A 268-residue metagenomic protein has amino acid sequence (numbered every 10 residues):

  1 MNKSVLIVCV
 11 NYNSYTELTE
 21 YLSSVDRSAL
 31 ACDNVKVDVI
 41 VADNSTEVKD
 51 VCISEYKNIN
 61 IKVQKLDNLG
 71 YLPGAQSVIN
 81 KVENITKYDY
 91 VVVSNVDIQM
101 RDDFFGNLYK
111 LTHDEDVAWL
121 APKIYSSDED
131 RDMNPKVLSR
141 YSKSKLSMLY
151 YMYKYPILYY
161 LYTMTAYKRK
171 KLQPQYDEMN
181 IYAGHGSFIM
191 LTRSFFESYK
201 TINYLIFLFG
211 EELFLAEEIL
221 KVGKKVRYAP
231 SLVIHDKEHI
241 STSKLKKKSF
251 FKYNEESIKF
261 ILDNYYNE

Functional and structural regions predicted by a protein language model:
S14-L30: Short, well-formed alpha-helical segments that are part of the catalytic scaffolds of diverse glycosyltransferases
V41-V51: A conserved acidic beta->alpha catalytic loop
L66-E83: Glycine-rich, basic loop-to-helix element that forms the pyrophosphate-binding segment of sugar-nucleotide handling
K87-Q99: Short beta-strand-to-loop acidic/aromatic patch adjacent to the donor-nucleotide binding site
D103-K136: Conserved donor NDP-sugar-binding/catalytic core segment of glycosyltransferases
K154-Y160, K170-L191, S243: A recurrent flexible, glycine/aromatic-enriched loop bordering the glycosyltransferase active site that acts as
L158, L213-E268: Active-site-adjacent helix/loop segment of glycosyltransferases that harbors family-specific signature motifs
P174, Y182-T201, L205-L232: A short, conserved alpha-helix in the catalytic core of glycosyltransferases
